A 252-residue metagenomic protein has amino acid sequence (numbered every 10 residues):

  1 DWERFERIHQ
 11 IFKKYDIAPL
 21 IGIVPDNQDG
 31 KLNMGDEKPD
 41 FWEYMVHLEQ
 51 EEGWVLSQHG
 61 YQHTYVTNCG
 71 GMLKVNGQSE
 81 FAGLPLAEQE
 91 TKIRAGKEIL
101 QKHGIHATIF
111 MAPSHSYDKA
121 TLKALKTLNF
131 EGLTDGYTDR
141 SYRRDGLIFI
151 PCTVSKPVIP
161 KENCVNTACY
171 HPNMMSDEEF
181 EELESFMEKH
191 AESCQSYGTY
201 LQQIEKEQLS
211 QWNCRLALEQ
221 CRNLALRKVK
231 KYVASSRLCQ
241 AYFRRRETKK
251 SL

Functional and structural regions predicted by a protein language model:
D1, D29-D36, Q78-A87, C169-M174: The substrate-binding groove and active-site-proximal loops of carbohydrate-active enzymes, especially glycoside
D1-G53: Active-site beta->alpha N-cap acidic-glycine motif
R4-I8, E37-L48, Y137-V158: Alpha-helical scaffolding within the catalytic cores of extracellular/periplasmic polymer-degrading hydrolases
Y15, H47-W54, A95-H106: A structural motif corresponding to the C-terminal end of an alpha-helix and its immediate exit/capping segment
P19, I23, G132, M174-L252: C-terminal domain-boundary segment and adjacent tail
P19-I21, L56-H59, A107-F110, G132-D135 (+2 more regions): Hydrophobic faces of well-ordered beta-strands that scaffold small-molecule active sites in alpha/beta enzyme cores
T64-N76: Short, flexible, mixed-charge acidic loops at enzyme active sites
E80-C152, E181: Catalytic domains of cell-wall/extracellular-matrix polysaccharide-remodeling enzymes, centered on de-N-acetylation
